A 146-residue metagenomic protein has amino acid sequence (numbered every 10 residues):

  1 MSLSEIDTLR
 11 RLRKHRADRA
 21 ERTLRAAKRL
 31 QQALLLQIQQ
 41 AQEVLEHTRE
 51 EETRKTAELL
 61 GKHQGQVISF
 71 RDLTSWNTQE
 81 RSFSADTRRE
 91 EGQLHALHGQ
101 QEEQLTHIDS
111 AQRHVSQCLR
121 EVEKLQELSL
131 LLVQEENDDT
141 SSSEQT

Functional and structural regions predicted by a protein language model:
M1-T146: Charge-rich amphipathic alpha-helical interaction elements
